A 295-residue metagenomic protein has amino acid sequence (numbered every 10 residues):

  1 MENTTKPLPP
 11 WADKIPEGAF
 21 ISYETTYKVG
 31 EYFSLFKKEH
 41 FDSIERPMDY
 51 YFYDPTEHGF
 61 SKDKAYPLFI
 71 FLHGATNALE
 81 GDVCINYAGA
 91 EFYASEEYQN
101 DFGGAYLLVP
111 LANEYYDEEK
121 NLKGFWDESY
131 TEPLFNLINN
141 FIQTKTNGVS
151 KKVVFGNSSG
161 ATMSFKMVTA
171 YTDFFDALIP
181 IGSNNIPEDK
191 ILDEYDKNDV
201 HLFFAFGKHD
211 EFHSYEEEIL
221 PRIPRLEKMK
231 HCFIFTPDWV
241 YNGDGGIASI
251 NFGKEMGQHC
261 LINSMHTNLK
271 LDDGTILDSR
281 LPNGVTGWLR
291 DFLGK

Functional and structural regions predicted by a protein language model:
M1-P67, N157, T162, R222 (+1 more regions): A domain-start/cap signature at the N-terminus of enzymes
G59-K64, E118-S158: Gly/Ser-rich "nucleophile elbow"/oxyanion-hole loop immediately N-terminal to the catalytic nucleophile in hydrolases
L68, G74-E132: Active-site machinery of serine-nucleophile hydrolases
N86-Y98, T162, N184-E194: Alpha-helical scaffolding within the catalytic cores of extracellular/periplasmic polymer-degrading hydrolases
G103, D196-L202: Short, proline-enriched alpha-helix->beta-strand connector loops that line the catalytic pocket of alpha/beta-hydrolase
A161-T172: Short glycine-enriched nucleophile-adjacent loop and the immediately C-terminal alpha-helix near the catalytic center
D173-N185: A conserved short beta-strand
F203-A205, H209-E217, E227-K295: C-terminal catalytic histidine-bearing segment of alpha/beta-hydrolase fold enzymes
